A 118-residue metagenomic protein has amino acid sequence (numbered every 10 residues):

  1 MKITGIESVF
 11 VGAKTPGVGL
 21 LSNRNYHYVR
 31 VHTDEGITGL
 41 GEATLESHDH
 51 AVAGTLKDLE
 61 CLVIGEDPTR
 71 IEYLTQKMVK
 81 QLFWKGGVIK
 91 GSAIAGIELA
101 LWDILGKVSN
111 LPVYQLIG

Functional and structural regions predicted by a protein language model:
M1-L40, T44: Structured beta-strand/loop patches that form or line metal/cofactor-binding pockets in enzymes
S8, P68, L116-G118: Short capping/connector residues at structural and topological boundaries
Y26-Y28, Y73, Y114: Sequence-level detector for tyrosine residue identity
H32-V108: Metal- or metallocofactor-binding catalytic centers and their adjacent structured scaffolds across diverse enzyme
L105-G118: Catalytic pocket of metal/acid-base enzymes, prominently hydrolases
